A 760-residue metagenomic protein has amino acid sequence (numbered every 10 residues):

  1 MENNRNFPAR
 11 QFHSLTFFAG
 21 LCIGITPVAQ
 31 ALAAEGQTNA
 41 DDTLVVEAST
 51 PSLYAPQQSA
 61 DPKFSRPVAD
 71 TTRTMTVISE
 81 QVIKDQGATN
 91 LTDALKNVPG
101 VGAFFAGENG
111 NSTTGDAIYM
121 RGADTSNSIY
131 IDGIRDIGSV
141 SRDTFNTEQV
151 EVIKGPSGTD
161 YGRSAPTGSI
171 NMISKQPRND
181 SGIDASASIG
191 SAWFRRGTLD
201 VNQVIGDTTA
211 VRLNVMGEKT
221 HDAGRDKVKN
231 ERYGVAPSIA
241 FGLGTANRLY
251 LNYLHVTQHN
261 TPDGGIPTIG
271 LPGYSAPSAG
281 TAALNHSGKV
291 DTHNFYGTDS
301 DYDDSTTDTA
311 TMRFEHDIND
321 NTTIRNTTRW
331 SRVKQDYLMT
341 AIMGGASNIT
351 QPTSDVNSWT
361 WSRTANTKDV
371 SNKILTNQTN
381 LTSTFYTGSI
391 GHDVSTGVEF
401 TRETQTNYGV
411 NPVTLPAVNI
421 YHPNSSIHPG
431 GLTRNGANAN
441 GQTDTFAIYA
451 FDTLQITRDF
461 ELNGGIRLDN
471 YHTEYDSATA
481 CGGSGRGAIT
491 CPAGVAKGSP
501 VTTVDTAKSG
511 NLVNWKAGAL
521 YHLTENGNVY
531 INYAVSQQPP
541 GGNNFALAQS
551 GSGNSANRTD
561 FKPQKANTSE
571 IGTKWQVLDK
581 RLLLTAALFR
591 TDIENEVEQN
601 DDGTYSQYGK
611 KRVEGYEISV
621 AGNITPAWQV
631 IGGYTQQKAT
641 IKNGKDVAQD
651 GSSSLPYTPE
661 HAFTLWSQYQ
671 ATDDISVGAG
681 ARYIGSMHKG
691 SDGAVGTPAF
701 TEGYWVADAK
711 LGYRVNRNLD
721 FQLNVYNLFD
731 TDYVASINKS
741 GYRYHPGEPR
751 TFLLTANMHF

Functional and structural regions predicted by a protein language model:
D41-D180, I571: Acidic, small-polar-rich N-terminal luminal/periplasmic segments of exported/outer-membrane proteins
N146-E148, T159-P237, L243-R248, D308 (+2 more regions): Outer-membrane beta-barrel translocator/receptor signature
T220-A223, V235-D317, Q335-N372, V413-T445 (+1 more regions): Acidic/polar loop-and-plug regions of large Gram-negative outer-membrane beta-barrel proteins
A240-G242, N372, G391-D393, E399-E403 (+7 more regions): Structural signature of Gram-negative outer-membrane beta-barrels, strongest in the C-terminal barrel of TonB-dependent
A310-R332, R363-A478: Face-selective signature of the C-terminal outer-membrane beta-barrel domain
E315-N319, T323-R329, V333-M339, Y530 (+2 more regions): Membrane-embedded beta-barrel scaffold of Gram-negative outer-membrane proteins
A587-D592, S606-A694, F729, T755-H759: Gram-negative outer-membrane beta-barrel transporters
Y683-D692, G712-F760: C-terminal beta-signal and adjacent terminal beta-strands/loops of Gram-negative outer-membrane beta-barrel proteins
